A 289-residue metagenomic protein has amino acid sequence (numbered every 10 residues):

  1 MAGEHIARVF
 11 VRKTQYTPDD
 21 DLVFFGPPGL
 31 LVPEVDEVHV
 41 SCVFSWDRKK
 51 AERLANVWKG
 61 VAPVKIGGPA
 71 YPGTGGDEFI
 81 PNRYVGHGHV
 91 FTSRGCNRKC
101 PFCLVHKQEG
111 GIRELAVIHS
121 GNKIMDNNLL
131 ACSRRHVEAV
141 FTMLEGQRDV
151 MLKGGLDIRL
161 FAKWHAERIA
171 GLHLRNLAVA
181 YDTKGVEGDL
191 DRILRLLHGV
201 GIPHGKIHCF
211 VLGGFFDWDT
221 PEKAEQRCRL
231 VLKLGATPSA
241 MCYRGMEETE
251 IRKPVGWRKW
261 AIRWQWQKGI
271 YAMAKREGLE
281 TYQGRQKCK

Functional and structural regions predicted by a protein language model:
M1-A62: A short, structured N-terminal alpha-helical element that caps or precedes a catalytic domain
M1-K13, F79-G110, H119-D126, L130: N-terminal pre-triad scaffold of radical SAM enzymes
G3, D20, E34-D36, V61-A62 (+4 more regions): Short, well-ordered alpha-helix to beta-strand connector turns
R8, H39-V43, L104-I193, H204-F216 (+1 more regions): Core AdoMet radical
D20-L30, F161-I169, L190, P221-R227: Short, acidic/polar
K50-K59, A139-M143, R168-I169, K223-L230 (+1 more regions): Short, aromatic/basic amphipathic alpha-helical patches
K59-P81: Ser/Thr/Gly-rich flexible loops in soluble cytosolic domains mediating phosphotransfer, phosphorylation
G171, N176-V179, G185-K289: A structural motif corresponding to the C-terminal lobe/cap of the Radical SAM core domain
